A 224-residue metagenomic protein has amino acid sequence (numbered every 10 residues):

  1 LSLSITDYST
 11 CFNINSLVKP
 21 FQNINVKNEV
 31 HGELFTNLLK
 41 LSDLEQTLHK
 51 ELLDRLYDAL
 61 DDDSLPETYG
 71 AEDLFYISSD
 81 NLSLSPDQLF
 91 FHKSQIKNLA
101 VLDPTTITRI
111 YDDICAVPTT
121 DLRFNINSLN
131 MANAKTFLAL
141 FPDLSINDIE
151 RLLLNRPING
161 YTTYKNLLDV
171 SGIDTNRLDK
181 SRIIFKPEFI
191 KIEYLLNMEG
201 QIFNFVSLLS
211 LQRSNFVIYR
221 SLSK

Functional and structural regions predicted by a protein language model:
L1-K224: Compositionally biased linear targeting/interaction segments
